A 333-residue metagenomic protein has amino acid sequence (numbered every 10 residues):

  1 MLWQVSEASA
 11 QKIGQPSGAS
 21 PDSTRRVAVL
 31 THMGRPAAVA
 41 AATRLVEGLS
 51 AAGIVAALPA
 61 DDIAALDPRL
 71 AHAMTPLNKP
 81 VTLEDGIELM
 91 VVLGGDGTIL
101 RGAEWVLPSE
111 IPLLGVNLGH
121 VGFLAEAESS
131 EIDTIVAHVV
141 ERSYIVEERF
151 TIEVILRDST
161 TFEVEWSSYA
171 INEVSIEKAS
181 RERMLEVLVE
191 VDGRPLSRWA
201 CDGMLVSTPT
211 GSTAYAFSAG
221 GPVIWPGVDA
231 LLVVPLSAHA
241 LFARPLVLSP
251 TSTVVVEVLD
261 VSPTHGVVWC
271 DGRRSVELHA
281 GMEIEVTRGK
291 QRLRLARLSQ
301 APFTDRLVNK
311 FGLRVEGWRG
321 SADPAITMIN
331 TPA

Functional and structural regions predicted by a protein language model:
L2-L89, S130-I145, L156-S168: ATP/NTP phosphate-donor binding region
V29, V92, V206: Redox-cofactor binding/interface segments in oxidoreductases and associated redox assembly factors
G34, D96-T98, V121, T210-S212: Short glycine-rich anion-binding loops that position phosphate/pyrophosphate groups of nucleotides and phosphorylated
A38-V39, G97-A103, T213-S218: Short glycine/serine/threonine-rich phosphate/pyrophosphate-binding segments that cradle anionic phosphate groups
W105-G119, F123: Gly/Ser-rich helix-loop-strand patches that form or flank binding pockets for ribonucleotide-derived cofactors
H120-D202: Catalytic core of DAGKc-family lipid kinases
I176, D192-P195, A243-A333: ATP/nucleoside-binding phosphotransfer catalytic cores, i.e., glycine-rich phosphate-binding loops
M184, R194-F242: Gly/Ser/Thr-rich active-site loops/lids in small-molecule metabolic enzymes that frequently grip phosphoryl groups
